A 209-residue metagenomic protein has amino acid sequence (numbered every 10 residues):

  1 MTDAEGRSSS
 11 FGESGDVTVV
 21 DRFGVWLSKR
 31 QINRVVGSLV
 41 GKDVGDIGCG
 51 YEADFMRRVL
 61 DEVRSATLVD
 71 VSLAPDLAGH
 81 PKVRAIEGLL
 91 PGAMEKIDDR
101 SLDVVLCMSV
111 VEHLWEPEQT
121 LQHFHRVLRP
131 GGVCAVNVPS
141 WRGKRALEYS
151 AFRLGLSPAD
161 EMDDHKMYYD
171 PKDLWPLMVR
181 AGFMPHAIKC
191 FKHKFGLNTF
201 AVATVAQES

Functional and structural regions predicted by a protein language model:
M1-R100, V104, L121, M167 (+2 more regions): Conserved N-terminal segment of class I S-adenosyl-L-methionine
T18, W115-H123, V133-E208: S-adenosyl-L-methionine-dependent methyltransferase catalytic module, highlighting the catalytic core
I47, E112, P139: Small/polar loops that bind or transfer phosphate-bearing groups
G92, E112, G143: Active-site micro-motifs of SAM-dependent methyltransferase domains
C107-V110: A short beta-strand submotif of the Rossmann-like class I SAM-dependent methyltransferase core that lines
